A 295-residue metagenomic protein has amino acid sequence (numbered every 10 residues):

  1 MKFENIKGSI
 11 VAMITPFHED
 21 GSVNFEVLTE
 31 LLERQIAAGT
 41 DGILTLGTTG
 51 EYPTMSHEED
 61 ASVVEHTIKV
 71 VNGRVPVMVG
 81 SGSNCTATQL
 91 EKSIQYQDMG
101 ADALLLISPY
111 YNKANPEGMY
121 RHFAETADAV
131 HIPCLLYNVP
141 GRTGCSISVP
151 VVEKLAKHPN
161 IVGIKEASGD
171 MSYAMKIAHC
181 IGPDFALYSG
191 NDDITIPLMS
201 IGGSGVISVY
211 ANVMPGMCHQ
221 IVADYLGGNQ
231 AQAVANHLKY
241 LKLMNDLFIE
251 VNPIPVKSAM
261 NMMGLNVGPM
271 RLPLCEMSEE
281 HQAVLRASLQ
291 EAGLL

Functional and structural regions predicted by a protein language model:
K2-V11, F17-S146: Active-site beta->alpha loop and helix N-cap motifs at the rims of alpha/beta catalytic domains
N5-P16, A38-T40, T49, S200-G203 (+1 more regions): C-terminal alpha-helical cap/extension of soluble enzyme domains
F25, L32, V149, Q282-L289: Short, amphipathic alpha-helical "lid/cap" segments that border enzyme active or binding sites
L28, D60, V64, Q89 (+7 more regions): A general structural signal for well-ordered alpha-helical segments in protein cores
A38, S62, H66-V70, Q95 (+9 more regions): Alpha-helical structural signal in soluble globular domains
M55-E58, E91, P116-M119, I147-V149 (+4 more regions): Short secondary-structure transition/capping segments
D128, R142-F248: Catalytic alpha/beta core domains of metabolic enzymes, predominantly
N138, N160-I161, R271-L272: Glycine-rich phosphate-binding "P-loop"
